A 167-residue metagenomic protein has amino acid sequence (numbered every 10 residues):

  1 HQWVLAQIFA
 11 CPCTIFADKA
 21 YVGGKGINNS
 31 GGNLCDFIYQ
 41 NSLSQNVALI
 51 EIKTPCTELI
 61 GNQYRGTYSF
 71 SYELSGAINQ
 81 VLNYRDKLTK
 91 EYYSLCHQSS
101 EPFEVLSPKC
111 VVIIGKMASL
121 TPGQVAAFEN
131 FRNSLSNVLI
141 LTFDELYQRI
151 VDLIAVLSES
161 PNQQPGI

Functional and structural regions predicted by a protein language model:
H1-I167: Charged, terminal alpha-helix-loop-beta segments that serve as non-catalytic nucleic-acid engagement and/or assembly
